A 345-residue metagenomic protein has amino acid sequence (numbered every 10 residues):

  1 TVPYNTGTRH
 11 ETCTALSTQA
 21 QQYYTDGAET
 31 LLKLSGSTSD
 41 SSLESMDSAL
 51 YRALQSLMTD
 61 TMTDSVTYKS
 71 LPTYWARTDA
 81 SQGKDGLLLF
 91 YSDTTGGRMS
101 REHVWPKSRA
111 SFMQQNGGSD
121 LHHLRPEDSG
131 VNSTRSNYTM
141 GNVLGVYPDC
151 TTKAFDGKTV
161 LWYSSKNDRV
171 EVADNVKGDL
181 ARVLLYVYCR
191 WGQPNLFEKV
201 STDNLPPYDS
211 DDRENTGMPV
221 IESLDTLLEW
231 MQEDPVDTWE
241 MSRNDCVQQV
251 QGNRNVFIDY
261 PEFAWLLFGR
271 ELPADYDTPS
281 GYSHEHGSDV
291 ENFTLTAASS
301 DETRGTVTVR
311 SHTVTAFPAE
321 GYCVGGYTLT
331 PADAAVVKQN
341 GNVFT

Functional and structural regions predicted by a protein language model:
T1-D93, L266-H286: N-terminal module-boundary/linker segments of secreted carbohydrate-active enzymes
V2, E11, V309, F344-T345: Generic detection of short hydrophobic beta-strand segments and adjacent strand-loop junctions
T94-S100, V104-G287: Domain-level detector of nuclease and nuclease-like folds in predominantly extracellular/periplasmic contexts
E291-R310, A334: Short, solvent-exposed loop/edge segments of extracellular or virion-exposed proteins
T313-T345: Surface-exposed interfaces of beta-sheet-rich extracellular modules
